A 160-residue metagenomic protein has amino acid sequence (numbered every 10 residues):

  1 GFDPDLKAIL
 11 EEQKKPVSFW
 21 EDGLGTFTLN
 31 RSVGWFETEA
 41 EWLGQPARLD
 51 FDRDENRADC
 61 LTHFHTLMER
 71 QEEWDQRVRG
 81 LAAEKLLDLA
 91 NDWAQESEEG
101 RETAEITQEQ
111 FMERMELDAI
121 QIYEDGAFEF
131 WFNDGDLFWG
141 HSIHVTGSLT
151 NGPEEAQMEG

Functional and structural regions predicted by a protein language model:
G1-A94: N-terminal "domain-start" segment
G1-F27, W35, A104-G160: Acidic, proline/glycine-rich low-complexity IDRs
Q76-E105, M112-E116, G126-F128: Soluble extracytoplasmic regions of secretory-pathway and membrane proteins
